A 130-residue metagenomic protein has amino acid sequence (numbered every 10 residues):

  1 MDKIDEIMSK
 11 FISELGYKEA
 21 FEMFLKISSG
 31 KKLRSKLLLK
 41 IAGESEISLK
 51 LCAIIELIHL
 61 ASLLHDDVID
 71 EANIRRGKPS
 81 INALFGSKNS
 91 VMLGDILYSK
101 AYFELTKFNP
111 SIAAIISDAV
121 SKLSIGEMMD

Functional and structural regions predicted by a protein language model:
M1-L64, V68-A83, I112, D130: Conserved N-terminal diphosphate/IPP-binding helix and adjacent helical/loop segment of trans-prenyltransferase domains
L37, A101, G126: Residue-level signal for inorganic ion chemistry
L39, S117-S121: Generic alpha-helical structural context detector
K40-S45, K100-T106: Well-ordered alpha-helical scaffold segments within catalytic/enzyme domains
A83-F103: Multi-pass membrane catalytic core of lipid/isoprenoid biosynthesis enzymes
Y102-S117: Transmembrane helix-loop-helix
V120, M129-D130: Short, flexible helix-coil linker/hinge segments at the edges of structured domains or between repeats
